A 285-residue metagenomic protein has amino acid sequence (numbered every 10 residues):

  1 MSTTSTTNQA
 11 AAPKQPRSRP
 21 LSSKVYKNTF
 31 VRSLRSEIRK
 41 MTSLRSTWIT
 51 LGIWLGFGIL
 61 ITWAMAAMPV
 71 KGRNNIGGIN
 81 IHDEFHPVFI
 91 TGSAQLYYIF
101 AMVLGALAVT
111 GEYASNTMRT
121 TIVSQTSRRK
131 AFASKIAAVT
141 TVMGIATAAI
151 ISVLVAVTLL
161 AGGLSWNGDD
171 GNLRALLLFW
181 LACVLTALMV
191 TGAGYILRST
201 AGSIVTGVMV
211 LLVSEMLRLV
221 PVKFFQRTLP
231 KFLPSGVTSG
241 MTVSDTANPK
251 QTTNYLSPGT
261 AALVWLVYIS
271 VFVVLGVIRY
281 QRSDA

Functional and structural regions predicted by a protein language model:
M1-P13, V264-A285: Junction motif at the cytosolic side of a transmembrane helix
T3-K27, T47, L51-A106, F132-L197 (+2 more regions): Secretory targeting signals
F30-T42: A short amphipathic helical element positioned immediately N-terminal to and/or at the very start of a transmembrane
K40, T110, T121-V123, V190 (+1 more regions): Helix-capping/transition residues at the boundaries of transmembrane alpha-helices and the short helical linkers
L44-R45, T126-S127, R198-T200: Short loop-to-helix capping motifs
T47-T50, M118-T121, A131, G202-I204: Alpha-helical transmembrane segments and their helix-entry boundary regions
L60-A64, T200-V237: Transmembrane helix segments
M102-S124, R128-R129, I136: Transmembrane helix boundary and interhelical loop/hinge segments in multi-pass membrane proteins
